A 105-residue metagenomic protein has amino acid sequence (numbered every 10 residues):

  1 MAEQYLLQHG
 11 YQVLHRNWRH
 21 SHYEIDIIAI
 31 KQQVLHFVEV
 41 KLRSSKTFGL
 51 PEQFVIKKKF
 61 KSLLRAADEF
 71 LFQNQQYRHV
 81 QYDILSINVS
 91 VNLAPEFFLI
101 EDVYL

Functional and structural regions predicted by a protein language model:
M1-R16: Acidic-basic catalytic patches of nuclease active cores, encompassing PD-(D/E)XK and other metal-cofactor nuclease
W18-H20, L42, S86: Short, glycine/acidic-enriched loop or turn micro-motifs at the edges of active sites
H20-Y23, L93: Short acidic/glycine-enriched loop/turn segments that link adjacent beta-strands
H22, L35-F37, H79, F97: Structural motif
I25-K46, V55, L63: Conserved catalytic cores of phosphodiester-cleaving nucleases, focusing on short active-site segments
T47-R78: Mid-chain, well-packed structural core segment of small domains
Q73-L105: Domain-level recognition of nuclease-like catalytic cores that cleave nucleotide substrates
